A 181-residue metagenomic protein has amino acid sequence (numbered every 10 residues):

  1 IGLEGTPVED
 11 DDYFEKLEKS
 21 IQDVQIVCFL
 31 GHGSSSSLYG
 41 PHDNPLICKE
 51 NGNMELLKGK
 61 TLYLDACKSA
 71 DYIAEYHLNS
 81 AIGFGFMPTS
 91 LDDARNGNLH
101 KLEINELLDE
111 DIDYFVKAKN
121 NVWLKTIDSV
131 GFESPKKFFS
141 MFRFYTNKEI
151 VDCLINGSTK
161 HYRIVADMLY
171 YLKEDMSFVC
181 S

Functional and structural regions predicted by a protein language model:
I1-Y72, M168, L172-C180: Catalytic-core segments of thiol-dependent peptidases
S69-S181: Active-site-proximal C-terminal subdomain of hydrolase catalytic domains
